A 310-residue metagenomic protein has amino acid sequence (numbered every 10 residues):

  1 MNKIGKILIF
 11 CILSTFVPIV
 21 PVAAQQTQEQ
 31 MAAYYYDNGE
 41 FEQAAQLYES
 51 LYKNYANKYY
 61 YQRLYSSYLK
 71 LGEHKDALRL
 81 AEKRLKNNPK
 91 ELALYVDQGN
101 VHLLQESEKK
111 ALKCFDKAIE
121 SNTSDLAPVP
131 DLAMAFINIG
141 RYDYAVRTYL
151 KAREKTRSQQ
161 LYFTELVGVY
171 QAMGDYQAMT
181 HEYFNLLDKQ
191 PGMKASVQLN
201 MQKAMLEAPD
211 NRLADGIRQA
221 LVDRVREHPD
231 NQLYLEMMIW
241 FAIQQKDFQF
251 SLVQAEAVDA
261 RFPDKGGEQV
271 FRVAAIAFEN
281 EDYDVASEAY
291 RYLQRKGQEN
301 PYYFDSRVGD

Functional and structural regions predicted by a protein language model:
P21-E82, N88-A93, L199: N-terminal leader/linker segments that initiate helical-solenoid repeat arrays
A33, S66, N100, M134 (+4 more regions): Residue-level recognition of tetratricopeptide repeat
N38, L71, Q105, I139 (+4 more regions): Structural motif corresponding to the intra-repeat A-B loop/turn of tetratricopeptide repeats
S50-L51, K83-R84, K117-A118, K151-A152 (+4 more regions): Canonical positions in the second alpha-helix
K53-Y59, N87-K90, S121-L126, K155-R157 (+6 more regions): Short solvent-exposed coil/turn linkers within tandem alpha-helical repeat scaffolds
Y60-Y61, L94, P128, Y162 (+4 more regions): TPR alpha-solenoid repeat register
R63-L64, D97, D131, E165 (+4 more regions): Canonical tetratricopeptide repeat
